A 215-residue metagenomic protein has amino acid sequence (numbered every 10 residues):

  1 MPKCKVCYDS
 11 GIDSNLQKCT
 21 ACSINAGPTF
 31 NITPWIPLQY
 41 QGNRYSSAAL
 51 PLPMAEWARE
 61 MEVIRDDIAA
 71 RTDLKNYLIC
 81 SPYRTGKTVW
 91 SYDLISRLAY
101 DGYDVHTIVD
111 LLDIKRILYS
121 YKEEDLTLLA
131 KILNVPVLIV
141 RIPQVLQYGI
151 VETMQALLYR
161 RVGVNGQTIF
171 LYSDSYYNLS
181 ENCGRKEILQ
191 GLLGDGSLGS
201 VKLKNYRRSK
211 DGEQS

Functional and structural regions predicted by a protein language model:
M1-D66, N205, D211-S215: A short, basic N-terminal segment
L52-E62, P82, I95, A99-V135 (+2 more regions): Short glycine-rich substrate-engagement loop in P-loop NTPases that contacts/grips substrate
R71-S91: Walker A/P-loop nucleotide-binding motif
L74-L78, V105, V137, Q167-I169: Residue-level preference for the first positions of well-ordered beta-strands
I114-S120, P143-S215: Replace "adjacent to P-loop NTPase cores in ATP/GTP-dependent enzymes" with "adjacent to NTP-binding cores
P136-V137, L198: Conserved acidic residues
